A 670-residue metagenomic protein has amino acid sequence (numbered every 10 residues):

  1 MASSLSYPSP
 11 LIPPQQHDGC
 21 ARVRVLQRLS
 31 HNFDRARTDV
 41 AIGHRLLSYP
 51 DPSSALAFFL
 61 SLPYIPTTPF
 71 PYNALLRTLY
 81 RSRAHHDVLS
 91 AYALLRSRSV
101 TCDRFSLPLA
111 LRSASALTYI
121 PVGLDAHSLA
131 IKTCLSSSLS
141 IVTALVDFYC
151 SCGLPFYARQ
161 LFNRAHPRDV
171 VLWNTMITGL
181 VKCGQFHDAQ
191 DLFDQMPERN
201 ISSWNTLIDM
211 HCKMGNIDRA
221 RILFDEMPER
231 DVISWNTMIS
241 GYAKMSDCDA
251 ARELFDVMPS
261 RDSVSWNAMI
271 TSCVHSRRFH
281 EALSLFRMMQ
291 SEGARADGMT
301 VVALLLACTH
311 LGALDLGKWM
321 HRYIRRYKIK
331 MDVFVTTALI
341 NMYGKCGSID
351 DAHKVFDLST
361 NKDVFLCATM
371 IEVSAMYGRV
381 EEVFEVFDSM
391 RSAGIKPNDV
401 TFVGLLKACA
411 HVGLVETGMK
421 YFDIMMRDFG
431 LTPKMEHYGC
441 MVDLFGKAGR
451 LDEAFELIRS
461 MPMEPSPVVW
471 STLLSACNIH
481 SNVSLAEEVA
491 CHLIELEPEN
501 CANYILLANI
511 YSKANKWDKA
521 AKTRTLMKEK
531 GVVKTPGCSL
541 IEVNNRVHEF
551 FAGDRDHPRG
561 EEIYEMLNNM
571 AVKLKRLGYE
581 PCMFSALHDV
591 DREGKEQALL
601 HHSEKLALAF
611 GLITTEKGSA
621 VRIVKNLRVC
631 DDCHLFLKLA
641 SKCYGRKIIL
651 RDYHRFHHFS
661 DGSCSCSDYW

Functional and structural regions predicted by a protein language model:
M1-D169, T178-N200, T206-W670: Terminal (and in a subset, N-terminal) low-complexity or junction segments at the ends of helical repeat RNA-binding
